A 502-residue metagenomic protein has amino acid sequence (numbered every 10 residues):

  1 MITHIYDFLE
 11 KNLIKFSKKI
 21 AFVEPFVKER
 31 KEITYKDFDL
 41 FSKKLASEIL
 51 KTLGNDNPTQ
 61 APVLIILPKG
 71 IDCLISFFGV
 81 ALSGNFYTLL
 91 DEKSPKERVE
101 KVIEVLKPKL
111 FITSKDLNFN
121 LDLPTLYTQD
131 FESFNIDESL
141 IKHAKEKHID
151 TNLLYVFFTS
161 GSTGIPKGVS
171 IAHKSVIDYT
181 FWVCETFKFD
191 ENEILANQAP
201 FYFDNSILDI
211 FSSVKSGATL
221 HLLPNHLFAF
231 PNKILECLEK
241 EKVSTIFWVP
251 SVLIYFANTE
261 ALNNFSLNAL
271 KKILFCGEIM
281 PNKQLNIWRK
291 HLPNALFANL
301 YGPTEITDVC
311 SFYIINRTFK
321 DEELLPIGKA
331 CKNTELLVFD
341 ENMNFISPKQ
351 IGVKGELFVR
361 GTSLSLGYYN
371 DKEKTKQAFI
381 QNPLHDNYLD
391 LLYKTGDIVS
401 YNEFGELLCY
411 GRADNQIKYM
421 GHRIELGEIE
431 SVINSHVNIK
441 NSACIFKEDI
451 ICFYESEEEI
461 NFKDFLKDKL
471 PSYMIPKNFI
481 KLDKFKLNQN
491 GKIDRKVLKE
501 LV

Functional and structural regions predicted by a protein language model:
M1-V156, I171, P281-N286, K332-E335 (+2 more regions): AMP-binding/adenylate-forming domain of the ANL superfamily
H4-Y6, F111-E146, V176, L296-N299 (+1 more regions): AMP-dependent adenylate-forming
T34-K36, L154-F181: Conserved AMP-binding A3 loop
L67-G70, D91, F189, A199-S206 (+2 more regions): Conserved AMP-binding
L67-I71, N85-E104, K115-L117, A218-E241 (+4 more regions): ATP-dependent adenylate-forming carboxylate-activation enzymes
F78-S83, T88, V105, I177 (+5 more regions): Short hydrophobic alpha-helices that are characteristic scaffold elements of the AMP-binding
K167-A196, D204-S244: Conserved AMP-binding/adenylation subdomain of ANL enzymes
K215-A218, V243-F247, A257-E322, P326 (+1 more regions): Gly/Ser/Thr-rich phosphate-binding loop
